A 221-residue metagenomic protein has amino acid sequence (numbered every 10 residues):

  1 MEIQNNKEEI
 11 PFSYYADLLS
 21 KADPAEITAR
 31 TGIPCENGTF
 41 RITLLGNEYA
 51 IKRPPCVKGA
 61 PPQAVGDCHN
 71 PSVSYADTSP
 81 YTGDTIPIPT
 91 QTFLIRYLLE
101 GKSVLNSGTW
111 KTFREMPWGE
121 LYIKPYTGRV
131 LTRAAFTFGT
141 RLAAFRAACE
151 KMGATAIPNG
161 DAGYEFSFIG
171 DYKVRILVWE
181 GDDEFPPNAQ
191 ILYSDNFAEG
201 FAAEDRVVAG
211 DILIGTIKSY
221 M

Functional and structural regions predicted by a protein language model:
M1-G38, T90, Y97-M152: Short Lys/Arg-enriched alpha/beta "domain-start" segment
E9-A25, C35-K58, G66-S72, A76: Non-catalytic accessory regions used for complex assembly or targeting
E26-P55, T155-E180: Amphipathic, interaction-prone secondary-structure segments
N47-I88, W179-E204: Intrinsically disordered, low-complexity regulatory segments enriched in Ser/Thr/Pro and charged residues
S79-N106, S194-M221: Ampiphathic alpha-helical segments that act as solvent-exposed interaction surfaces
F136-E199: Conserved binding-pocket/active-site segment within a compact domain
